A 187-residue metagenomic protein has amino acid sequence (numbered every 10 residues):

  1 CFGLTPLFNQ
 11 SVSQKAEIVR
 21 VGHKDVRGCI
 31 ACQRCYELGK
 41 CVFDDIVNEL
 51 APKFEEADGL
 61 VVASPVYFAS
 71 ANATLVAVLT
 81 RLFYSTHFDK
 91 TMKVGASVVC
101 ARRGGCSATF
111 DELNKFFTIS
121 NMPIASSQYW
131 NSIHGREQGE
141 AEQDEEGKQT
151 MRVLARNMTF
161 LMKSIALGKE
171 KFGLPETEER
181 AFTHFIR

Functional and structural regions predicted by a protein language model:
C1-S13: N-terminal beta1-alpha1 ligand-phosphate binding loop
F2, V26, D44-N48, N72 (+3 more regions): Electropositive phosphate-/nucleotide-binding environments in soluble metabolic enzymes
K15-R20, I30, P123-N131: Short beta-strand elements in bilobed, periplasmic/extracellular small-molecule ligand-binding domains
R20-C41, E137-E140: N-terminal beta-loop-helix "entrance" segment that forms/cooperates in small-molecule cofactor or anionic ligand
D25, S70, I133-H134: Short secondary-structure capping/turn micro-motifs that flank functional sites
G28-A31, K53, R81, T150: Residue-level recognition of specific faces of alpha-helices
V42-Y129: Helix-loop-strand module that forms the ligand-binding subsite of alpha/beta enzymes
P123-R187: Glycine-rich phosphate/pyrophosphate-binding loop and the adjoining helix
